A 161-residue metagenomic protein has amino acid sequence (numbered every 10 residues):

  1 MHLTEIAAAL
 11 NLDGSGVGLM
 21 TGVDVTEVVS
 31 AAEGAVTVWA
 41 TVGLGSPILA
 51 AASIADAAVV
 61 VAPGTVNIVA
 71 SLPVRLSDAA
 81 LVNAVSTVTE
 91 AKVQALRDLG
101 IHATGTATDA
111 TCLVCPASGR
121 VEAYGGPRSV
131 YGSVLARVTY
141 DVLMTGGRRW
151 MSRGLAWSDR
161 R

Functional and structural regions predicted by a protein language model:
M1-R161: Alpha/propeptide regions of enzymes that mature by internal proteolysis
